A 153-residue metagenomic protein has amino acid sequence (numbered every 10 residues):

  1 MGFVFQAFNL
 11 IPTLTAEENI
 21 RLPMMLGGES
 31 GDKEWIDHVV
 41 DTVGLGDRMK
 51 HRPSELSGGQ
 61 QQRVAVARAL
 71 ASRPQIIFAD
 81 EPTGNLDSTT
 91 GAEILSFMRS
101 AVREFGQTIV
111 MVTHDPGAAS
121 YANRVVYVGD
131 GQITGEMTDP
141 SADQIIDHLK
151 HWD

Functional and structural regions predicted by a protein language model:
M1-V128: ABC family nucleotide-binding domain
Q132-D153: Conserved beta-strand-loop-alpha-helix hinge in the C-terminal portion of ABC ATPase nucleotide-binding domains
